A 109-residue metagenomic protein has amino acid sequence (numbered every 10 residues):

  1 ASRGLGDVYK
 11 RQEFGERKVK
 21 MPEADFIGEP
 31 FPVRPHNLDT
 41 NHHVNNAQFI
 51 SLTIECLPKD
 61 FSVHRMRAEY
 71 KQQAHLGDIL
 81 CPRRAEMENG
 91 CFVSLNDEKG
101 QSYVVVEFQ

Functional and structural regions predicted by a protein language model:
A1-L5, Y9: Single conserved hydrophobic/aromatic residue that forms the stacking wall/gate of nucleotide- or nucleobase-binding
G15-K20: Anionic-ligand binding region
D25-P35: Short amphipathic
I27, Q101-V105: Local beta-strand/beta-hairpin segments that build beta-sheet-rich folds
N45-V63: Active-site helix/loop of acyl-thioester processing domains in fatty-acid/polyketide metabolism, spanning hotdog-fold
F61, E98, F108-Q109: Localized sequence-composition bias
R65-G100: Hydrophobic beta-sheet segments that form the core/acyl-binding groove of ACP/CoA-dependent acyl-chain-processing
